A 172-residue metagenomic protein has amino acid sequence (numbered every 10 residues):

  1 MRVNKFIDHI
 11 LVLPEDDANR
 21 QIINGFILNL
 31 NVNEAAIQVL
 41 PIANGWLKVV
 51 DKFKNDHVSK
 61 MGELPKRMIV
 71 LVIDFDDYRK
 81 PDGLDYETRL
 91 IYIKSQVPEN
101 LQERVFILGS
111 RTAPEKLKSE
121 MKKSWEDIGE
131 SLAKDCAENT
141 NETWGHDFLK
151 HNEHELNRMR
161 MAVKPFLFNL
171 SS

Functional and structural regions predicted by a protein language model:
M1-H9, R20-P41, V50, K54-S172: C-terminal accessory helical subdomains adjacent to catalytic cores in phosphodiester- and nucleotide-handling enzymes
E15-D16: Helix N-cap/beta->alpha junction signal
